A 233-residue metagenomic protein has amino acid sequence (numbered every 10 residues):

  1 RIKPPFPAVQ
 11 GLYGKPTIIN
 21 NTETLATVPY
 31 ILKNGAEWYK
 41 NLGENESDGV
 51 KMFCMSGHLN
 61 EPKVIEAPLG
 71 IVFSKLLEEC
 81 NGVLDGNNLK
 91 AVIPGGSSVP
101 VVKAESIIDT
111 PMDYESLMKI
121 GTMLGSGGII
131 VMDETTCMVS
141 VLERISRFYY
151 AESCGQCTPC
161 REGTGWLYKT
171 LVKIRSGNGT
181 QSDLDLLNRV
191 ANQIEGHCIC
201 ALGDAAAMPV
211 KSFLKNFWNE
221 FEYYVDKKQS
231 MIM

Functional and structural regions predicted by a protein language model:
R1-I2, T110-M233: Ferredoxin-type iron-sulfur electron-transfer modules in oxidoreductases and energy-metabolism complexes
R1-L69, N81-L84: Hydrophobic alpha-helical positions that pack around
G14-T17, T24-A26, D48-F53, E61-I65 (+8 more regions): Structural beta-strand/beta-sheet cores of well-ordered domains, especially the beta-sheet scaffolds that support
K63, P100-K103, S140: Short acidic/glycine-rich loop or secondary-structure boundary segments that cap or lie
I71-F73, T180: Helix N-cap / loop-to-helix initiation motif
L76-L77: Membrane-inserting hydrophobic helices used for pore formation or membrane fusion
G82-N87, G177-Q181: Secondary-structure transition/capping motifs at alpha-helix termini and the adjoining loop/turn into the next element
L84-I120, K215: Terminal amphipathic helices with adjacent charged low-complexity linkers/tails
